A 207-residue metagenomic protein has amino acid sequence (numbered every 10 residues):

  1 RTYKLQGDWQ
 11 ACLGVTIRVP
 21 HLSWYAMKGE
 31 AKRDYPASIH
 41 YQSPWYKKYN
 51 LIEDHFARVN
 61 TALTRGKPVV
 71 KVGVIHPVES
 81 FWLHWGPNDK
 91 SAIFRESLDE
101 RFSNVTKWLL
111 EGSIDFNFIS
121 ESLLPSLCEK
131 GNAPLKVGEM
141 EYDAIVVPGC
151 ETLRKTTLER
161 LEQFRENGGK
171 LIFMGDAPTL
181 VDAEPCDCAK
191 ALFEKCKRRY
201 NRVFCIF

Functional and structural regions predicted by a protein language model:
R1-F207: Carbohydrate-binding surfaces of carbohydrate-active enzymes
